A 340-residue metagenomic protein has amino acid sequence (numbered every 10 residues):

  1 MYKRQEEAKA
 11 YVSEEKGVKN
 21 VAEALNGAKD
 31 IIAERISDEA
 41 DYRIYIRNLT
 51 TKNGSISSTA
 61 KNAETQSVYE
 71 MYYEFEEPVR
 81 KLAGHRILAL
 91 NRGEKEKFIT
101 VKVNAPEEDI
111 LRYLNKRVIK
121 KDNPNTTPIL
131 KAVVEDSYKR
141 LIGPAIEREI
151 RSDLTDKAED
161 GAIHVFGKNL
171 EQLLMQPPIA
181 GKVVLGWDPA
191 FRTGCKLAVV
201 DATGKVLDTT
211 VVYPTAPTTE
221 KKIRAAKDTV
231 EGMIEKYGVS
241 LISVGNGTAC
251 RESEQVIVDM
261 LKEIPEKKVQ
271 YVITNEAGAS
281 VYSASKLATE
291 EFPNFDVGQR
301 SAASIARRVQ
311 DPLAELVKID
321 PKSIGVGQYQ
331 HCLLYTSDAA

Functional and structural regions predicted by a protein language model:
M1-Q5, Y335-A339: Conserved small/polar residues in nucleotide/adenosyl-binding loops
K3-G186, A190-F295, A302, A306: Duplex nucleic acid-engaging cores and interfaces of nucleic-acid transaction enzymes
V272, S283-S337: Long, charge-rich intrinsically disordered scaffolds of nucleic-acid metabolism proteins
